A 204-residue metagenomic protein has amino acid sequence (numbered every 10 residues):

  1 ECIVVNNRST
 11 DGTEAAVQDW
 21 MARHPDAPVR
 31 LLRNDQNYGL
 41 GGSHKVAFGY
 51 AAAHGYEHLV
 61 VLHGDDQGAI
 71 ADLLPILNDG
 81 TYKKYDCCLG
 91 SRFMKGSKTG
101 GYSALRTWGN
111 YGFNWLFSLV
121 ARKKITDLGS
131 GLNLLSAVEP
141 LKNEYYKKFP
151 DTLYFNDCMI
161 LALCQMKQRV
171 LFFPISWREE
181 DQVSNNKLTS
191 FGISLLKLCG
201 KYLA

Functional and structural regions predicted by a protein language model:
E1-V5: Hydrophobic targeting segments
N6-A15, Q36: A conserved acidic beta->alpha catalytic loop
G12, A16-R23, Y50, D79 (+2 more regions): Alpha-helical structural signal in soluble globular domains
A16, K197-A204: Terminal low-complexity segments of carbohydrate-biosynthetic enzymes
A22-P28, G55: Short helix-capping segments at alpha-helix termini
N34-A53, H58, I70-L153, E180-L196: Acceptor/aglycone-binding surface of glycosyltransferases and processive sugar-polymer synthases
K123-K124, K147-D151, I160-R178: Catalytic donor-sugar/metal-binding loop of nucleotide-sugar-dependent glycosyltransferases
